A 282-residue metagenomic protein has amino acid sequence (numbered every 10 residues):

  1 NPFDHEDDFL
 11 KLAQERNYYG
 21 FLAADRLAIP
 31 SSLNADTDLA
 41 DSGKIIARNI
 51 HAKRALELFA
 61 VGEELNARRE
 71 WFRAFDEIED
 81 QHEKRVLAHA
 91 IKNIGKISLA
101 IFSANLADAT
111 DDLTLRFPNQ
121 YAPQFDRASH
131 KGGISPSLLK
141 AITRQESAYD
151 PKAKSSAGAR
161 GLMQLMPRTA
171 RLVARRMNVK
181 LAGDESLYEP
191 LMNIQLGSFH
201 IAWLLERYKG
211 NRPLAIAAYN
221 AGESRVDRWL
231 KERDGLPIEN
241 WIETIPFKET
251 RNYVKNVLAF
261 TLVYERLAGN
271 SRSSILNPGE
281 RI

Functional and structural regions predicted by a protein language model:
F3-K11, E15-R16, F21-R26, R54 (+1 more regions): Catalytic glycan-binding domains that act on GlcNAc-containing polysaccharides
A28-T37: Short, solvent-exposed, mixed-charge loop/turn linkers that connect secondary-structure elements
P30, A47-I50, S98: Acidic, proline-/serine-/threonine-rich low-complexity intrinsically disordered segments
T37-N49, D112-R116: TPR-adjacent "capping" and linker segments in tetratricopeptide-repeat scaffold/adaptor proteins
S42-V61, L65-A67: Long alpha-helical HEAT/HEAT-like repeat alpha-solenoid scaffolds in very large eukaryotic proteins, especially those
